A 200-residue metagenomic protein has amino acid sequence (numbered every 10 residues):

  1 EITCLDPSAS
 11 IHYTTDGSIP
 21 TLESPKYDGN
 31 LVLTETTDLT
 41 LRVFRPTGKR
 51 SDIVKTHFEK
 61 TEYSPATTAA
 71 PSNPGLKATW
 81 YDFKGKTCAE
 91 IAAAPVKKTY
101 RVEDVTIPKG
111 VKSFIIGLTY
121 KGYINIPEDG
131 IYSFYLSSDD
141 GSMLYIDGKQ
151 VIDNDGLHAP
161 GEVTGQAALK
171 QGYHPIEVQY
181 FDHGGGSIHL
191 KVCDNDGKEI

Functional and structural regions predicted by a protein language model:
E1-P74, G85-T87, K98-T119, Y145-D147 (+1 more regions): Short, compositionally stereotyped local motifs that mark structural "simplifiers"
I2-C4, I124-I126, G130-M143, I176: Aromatic-lined ligand-binding clefts that engage carbohydrates, nucleic acids, or primary amines
A9-I11, T37, G130-Y132, D140-S142 (+1 more regions): Short beta-strand/loop motifs in extracellular/secreted proteins, especially within beta-sandwich accessory domains
T34-D38, D129-I131, Q171-Y173: Extracellular Ig-like/FN3 beta-sandwich strand-entry sites
S113-I124, G161-G165: Short beta-strands within extracellular/lumenal beta-sheet-rich domains
Y135-D153, K191-C193: Short, surface-exposed beta-strand/strand-loop-strand elements in extracellular ectodomains
K149-A167, G197-I200: Short, solvent-exposed beta-strand-to-loop segments that form ligand-recognition rims of beta-rich domains
E177-G186: Short beta-strand-plus-loop segments that form exposed binding edges in beta-rich domains
